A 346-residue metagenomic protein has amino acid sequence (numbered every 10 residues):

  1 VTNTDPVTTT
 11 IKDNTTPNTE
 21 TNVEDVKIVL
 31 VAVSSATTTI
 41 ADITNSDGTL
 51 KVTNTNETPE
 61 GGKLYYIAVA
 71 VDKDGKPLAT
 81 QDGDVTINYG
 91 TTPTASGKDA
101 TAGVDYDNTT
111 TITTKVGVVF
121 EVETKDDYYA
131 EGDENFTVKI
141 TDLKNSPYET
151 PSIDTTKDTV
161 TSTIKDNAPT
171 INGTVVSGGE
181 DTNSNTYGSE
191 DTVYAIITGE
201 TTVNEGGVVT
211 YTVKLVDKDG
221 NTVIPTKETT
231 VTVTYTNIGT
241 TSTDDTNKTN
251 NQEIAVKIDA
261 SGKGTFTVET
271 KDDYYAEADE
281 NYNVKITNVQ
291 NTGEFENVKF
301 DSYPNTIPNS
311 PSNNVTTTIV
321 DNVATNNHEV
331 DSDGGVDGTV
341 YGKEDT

Functional and structural regions predicted by a protein language model:
V1-T346: Short boundary segments that mark the start of a structured unit
